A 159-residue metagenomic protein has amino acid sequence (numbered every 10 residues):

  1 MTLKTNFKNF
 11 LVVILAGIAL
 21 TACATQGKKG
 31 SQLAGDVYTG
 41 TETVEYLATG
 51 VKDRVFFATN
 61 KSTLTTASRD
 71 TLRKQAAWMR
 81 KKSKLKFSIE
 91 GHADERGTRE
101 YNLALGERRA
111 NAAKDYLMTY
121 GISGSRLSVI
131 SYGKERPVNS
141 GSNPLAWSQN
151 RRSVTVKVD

Functional and structural regions predicted by a protein language model:
T2-L11: Bacterial N-terminal signal peptides that target proteins for export
I18-A22: C-terminal motif of bacterial Sec signal peptides marking the signal peptidase cleavage site
A24-K86: Periplasmic peptidoglycan-binding/tethering modules of Gram-negative envelope proteins
A67-K74, E100, R108, A112 (+1 more regions): Extracytoplasmic/secreted proteins, especially bacterial periplasmic and envelope-associated proteins
S83-H92, E107-V138, R151-D159: A non-catalytic structural micro-motif
A93-T98: Surface-exposed aromatic
S140-N143: Short beta-alpha junctions and helix-cap segments that line functional grooves
L145-Q149: A generic structural micro-feature
